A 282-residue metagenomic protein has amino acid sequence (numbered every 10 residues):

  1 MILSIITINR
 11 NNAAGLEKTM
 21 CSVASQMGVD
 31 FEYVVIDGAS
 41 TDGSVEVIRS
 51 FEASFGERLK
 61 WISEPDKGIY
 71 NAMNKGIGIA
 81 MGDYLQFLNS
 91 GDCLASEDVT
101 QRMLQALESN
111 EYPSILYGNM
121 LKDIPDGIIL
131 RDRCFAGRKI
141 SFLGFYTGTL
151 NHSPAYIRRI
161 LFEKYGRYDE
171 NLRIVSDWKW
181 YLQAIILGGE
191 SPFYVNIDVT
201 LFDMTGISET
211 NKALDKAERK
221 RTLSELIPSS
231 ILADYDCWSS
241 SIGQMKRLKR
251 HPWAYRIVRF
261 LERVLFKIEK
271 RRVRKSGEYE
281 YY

Functional and structural regions predicted by a protein language model:
M1-K212, K275-S276, Y281: Nucleotide-sugar donor-binding/catalytic module of glycosyltransferases that assemble extracellular/cell-envelope
M27, D92-A95, I227, K249 (+1 more regions): Short coil/turn residues that cap or connect secondary-structure elements
E46, S50, Q105, R221 (+3 more regions): Charged/polar, solvent-exposed surface patches and flexible loops
E52, G137, T210-K216, R247-R256: Short, charged low-complexity intrinsically disordered segments located at boundaries of structured domains
S54, S109, E225, S229 (+1 more regions): A structural signal for alpha-helix termini and helix-coil/disorder junctions
I197-D198, F202-T205, E209-Y235: Catalytic core of nucleotide-sugar-dependent glycosyltransferases
S229, Y235-Y282: Membrane-proximal basic amphipathic "stem/tether" segments
